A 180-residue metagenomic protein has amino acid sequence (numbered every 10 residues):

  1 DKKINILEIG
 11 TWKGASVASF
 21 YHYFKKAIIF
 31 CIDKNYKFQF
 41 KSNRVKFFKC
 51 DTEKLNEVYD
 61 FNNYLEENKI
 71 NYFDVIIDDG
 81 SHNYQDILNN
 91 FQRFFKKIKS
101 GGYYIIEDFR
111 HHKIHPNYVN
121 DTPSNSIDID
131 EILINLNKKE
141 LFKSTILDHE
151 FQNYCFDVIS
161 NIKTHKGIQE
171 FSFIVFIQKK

Functional and structural regions predicted by a protein language model:
D1-K180: S-adenosylmethionine/decaboxylated-SAM
